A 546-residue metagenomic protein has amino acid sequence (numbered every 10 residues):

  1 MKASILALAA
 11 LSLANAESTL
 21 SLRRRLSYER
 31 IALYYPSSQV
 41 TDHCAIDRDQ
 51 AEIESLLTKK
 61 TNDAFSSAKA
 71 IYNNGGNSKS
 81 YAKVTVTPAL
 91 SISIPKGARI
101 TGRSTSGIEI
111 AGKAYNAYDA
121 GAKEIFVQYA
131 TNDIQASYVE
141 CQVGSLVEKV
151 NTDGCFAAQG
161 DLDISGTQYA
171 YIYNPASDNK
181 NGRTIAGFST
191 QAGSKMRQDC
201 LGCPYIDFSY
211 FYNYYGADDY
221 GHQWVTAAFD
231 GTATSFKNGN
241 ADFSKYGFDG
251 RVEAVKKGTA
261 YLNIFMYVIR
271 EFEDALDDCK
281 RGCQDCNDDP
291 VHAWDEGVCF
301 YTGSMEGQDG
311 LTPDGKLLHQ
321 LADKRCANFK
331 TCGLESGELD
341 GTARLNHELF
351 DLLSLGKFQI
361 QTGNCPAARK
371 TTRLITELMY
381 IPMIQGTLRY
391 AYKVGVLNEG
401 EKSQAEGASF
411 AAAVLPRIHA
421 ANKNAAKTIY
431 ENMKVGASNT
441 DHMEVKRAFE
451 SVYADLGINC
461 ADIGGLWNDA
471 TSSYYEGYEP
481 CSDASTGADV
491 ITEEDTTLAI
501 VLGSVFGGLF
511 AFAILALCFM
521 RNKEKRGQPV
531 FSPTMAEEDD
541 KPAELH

Functional and structural regions predicted by a protein language model:
K2-A16: Cleavable N-terminal signal peptides of Sec/SRP-targeted secreted and luminal proteins
S4, S485-G487, G508: Activation on extended, non-transmembrane soluble regions of large proteins
S18-G487: Mature extracytoplasmic or organellar-lumen-exposed domains after removal of signal/transit peptides
R23-R25, R521, R526: Basic polycationic patches enriched in arginine
G487-V505: Extracellular juxtamembrane-to-transmembrane boundary of type I single-pass membrane glycoproteins
I491-T492, C518-F519, V530-T534: Short, aromatic- and cysteine-enriched interfacial helices/patches that mediate contacts at lipid membranes
L509-K523: Single-pass type I membrane-protein transmembrane alpha-helix
K523-H546: Intrinsically disordered cytoplasmic terminal tails of membrane proteins
